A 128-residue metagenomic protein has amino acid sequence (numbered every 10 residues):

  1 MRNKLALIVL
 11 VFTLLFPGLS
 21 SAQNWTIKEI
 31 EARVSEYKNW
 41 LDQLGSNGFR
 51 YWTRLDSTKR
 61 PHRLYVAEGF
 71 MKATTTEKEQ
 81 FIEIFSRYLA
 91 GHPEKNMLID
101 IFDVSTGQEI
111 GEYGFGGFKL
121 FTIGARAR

Functional and structural regions predicted by a protein language model:
M1-L5: Positively charged n-region of N-terminal signal peptides that target proteins for export
A6-L14: Hydrophobic helical h-region of N-terminal Sec-dependent signal peptides in bacterial secretory/periplasmic proteins
V9, L89-A90, E109: A ubiquitous, low-specificity "background" feature that marks scattered single residues across proteins without
T13, L55, A90-H92: Sterically constrained small-residue positions within well-ordered secondary structures of folded domains
Q23-T58, H62-Y65, G69-A73, N96-R128: Polar/charged, Gly/Pro-rich intrinsically disordered segments
A73-K95: Short, non-transmembrane amphipathic alpha-helical segments
